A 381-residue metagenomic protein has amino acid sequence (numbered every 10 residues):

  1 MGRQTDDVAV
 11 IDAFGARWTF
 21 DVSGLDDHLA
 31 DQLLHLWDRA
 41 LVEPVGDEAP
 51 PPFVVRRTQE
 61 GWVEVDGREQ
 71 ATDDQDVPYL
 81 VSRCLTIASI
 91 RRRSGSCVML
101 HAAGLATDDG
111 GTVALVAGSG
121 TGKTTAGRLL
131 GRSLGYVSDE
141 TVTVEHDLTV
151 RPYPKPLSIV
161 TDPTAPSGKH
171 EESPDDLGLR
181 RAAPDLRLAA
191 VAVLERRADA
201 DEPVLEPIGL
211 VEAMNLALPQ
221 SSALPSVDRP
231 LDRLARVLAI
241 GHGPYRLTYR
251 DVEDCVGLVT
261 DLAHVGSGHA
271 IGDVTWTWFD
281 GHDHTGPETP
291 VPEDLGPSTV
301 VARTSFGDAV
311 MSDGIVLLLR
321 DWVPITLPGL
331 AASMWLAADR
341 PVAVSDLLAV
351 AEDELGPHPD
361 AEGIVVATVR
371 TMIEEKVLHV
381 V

Functional and structural regions predicted by a protein language model:
M1-S119, R132-S133, T143-A332, L336 (+2 more regions): A noncatalytic interaction/capping subdomain that flanks phosphate/NTP-handling catalytic cores
K123: Conserved lysine of the Walker
A126-G127: Post-Walker A alpha-helix
V137: Flexible glycine-rich active-site/ligand-binding loops centered on an Asp-His dyad
A337-V342: Short helix-to-turn junction characteristic of helix-turn-helix DNA-binding domains, especially the helix
